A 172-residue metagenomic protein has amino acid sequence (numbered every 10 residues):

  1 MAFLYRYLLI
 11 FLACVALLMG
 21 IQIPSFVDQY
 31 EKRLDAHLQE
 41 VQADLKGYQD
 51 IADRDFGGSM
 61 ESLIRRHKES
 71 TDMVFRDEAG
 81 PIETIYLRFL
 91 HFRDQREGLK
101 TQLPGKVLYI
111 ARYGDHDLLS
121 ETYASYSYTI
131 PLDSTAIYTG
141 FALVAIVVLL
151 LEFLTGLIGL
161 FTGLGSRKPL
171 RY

Functional and structural regions predicted by a protein language model:
M1-Q29, G140: Hydrophobic secretory-pathway targeting helix
A2, Y7, T135-Y172: Juxtamembrane interface at the cytosolic side of transmembrane helices
I23-Q42, T129: Alpha-helical transmembrane signal-anchor/signal-peptide segments
Q39-L108: Long, solvent-exposed extracytoplasmic domains/loops
A111-G140: Short, aromatic-rich amphipathic segments at membrane interfaces that lie adjacent to a transmembrane helix or signal
